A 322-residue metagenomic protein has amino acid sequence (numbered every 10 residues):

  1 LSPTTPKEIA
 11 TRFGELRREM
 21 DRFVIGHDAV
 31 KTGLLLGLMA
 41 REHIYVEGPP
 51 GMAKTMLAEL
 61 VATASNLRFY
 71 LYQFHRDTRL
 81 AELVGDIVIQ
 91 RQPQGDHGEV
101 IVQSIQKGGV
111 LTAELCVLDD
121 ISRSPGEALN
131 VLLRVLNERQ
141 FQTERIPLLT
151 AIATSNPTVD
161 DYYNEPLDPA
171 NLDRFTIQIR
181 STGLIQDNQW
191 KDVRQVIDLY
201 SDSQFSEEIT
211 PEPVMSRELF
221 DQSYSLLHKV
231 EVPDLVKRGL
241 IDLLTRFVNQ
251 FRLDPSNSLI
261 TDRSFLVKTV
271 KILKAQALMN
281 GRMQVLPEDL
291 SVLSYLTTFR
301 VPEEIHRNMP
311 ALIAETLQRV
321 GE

Functional and structural regions predicted by a protein language model:
P3-A10, F23-V24, I179-P255, R282-M283: Conserved C-terminal "switch" segment of AAA+ ATPases
P6-P49: Pre-Walker A (pre-P-loop) alpha-helix and adjacent loop at the N terminus of AAA/AAA+ ATPase modules, a conserved
G26, L34, V46, L83 (+6 more regions): Conserved RecA-like P-loop NTPase ATPase core
T32, M39-R41, S65, V110-T112 (+2 more regions): Short loop/turn elements that form and flank the Walker-type P-loop nucleotide-binding site in RecA-like NTPase cores
G33-G37, I89-C116: Conserved alpha-helical scaffold flanking the Walker A/P-loop in AAA+ ATPase domains
L35-D77: Walker A/P-loop
A53, N249-E322: C-terminal engagement/docking regions of AAA+ P-loop ATPases
Q90-E99, L115, D120-V131, N137-V214 (+2 more regions): Canonical AAA+ ATPase core
